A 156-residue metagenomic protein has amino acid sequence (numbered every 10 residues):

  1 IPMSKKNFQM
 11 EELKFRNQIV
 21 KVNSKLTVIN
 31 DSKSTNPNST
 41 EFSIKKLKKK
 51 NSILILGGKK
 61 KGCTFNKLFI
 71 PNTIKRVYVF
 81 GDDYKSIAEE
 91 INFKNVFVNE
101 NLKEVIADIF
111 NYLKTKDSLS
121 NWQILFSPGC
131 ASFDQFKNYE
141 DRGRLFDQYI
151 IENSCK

Functional and structural regions predicted by a protein language model:
I1-I74: Nucleotide phosphate-binding/pyrophosphate-handling subdomain across enzymes that bind or process nucleotide phosphates
I1-P2, L113, S154: Short, hydrophobic alpha-helical segments
K5, E12, S34-S39, C63 (+6 more regions): Conserved active-site and cofactor/substrate-binding residues in soluble primary-metabolism enzymes
D31, L54, V77, F126 (+1 more regions): Residue-level signal for inorganic ion chemistry
T35, G58-K61, D83, L125 (+1 more regions): Short glycine-rich anion-binding loops that position phosphate/pyrophosphate groups of nucleotides and phosphorylated
F42-K46, E89, Q148-E152: Short, well-ordered alpha-helices that flank and scaffold nucleotide-derived cofactor binding pockets
C63-W122: C-terminal helical cap/extension that packs against the catalytic core of soluble nucleotide-cofactor enzymes
G129-K156: Glycine/aspartate-rich loop-and-adjacent alpha/beta segment that forms the canonical ThDP
